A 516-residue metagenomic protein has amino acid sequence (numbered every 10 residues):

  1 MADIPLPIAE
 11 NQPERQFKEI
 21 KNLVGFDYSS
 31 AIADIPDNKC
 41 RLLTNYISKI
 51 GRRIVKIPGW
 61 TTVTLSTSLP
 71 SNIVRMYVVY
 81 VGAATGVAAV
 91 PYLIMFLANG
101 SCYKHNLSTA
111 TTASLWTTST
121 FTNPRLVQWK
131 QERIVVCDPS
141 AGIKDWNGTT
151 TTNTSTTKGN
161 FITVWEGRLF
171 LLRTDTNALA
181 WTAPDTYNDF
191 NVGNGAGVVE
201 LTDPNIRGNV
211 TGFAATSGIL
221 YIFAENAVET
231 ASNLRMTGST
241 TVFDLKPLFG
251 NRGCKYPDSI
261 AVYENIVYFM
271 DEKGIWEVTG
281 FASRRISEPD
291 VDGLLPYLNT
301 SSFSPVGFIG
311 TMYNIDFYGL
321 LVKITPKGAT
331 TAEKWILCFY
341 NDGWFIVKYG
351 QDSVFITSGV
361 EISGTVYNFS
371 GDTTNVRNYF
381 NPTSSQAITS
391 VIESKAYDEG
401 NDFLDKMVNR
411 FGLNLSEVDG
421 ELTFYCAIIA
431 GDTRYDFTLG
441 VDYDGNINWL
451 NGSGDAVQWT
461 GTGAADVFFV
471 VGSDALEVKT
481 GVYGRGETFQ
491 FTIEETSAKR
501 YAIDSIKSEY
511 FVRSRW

Functional and structural regions predicted by a protein language model:
A2-A110, T118-W129, N251-D258, V262-I266 (+1 more regions): Beta-sheet repeat architectures centered on beta-propellers
V63-N72, A113-T122, T150-F308: Beta-propeller and closely related beta-pinwheel folds
M95, V136, W146, I222 (+3 more regions): Short beta-strand element of the conserved SAM-dependent methyltransferase core
M95-A98, V136-P139, L171-T174, I222-A224 (+2 more regions): Conserved beta-strand positions in repeat-built beta-propeller and related beta-rich domains
R125-S155: Hydrophobic or amphipathic alpha-helical targeting/insertion segments
A141-G142, V242-K246, L337-F339: Short, basic/low-complexity N-terminal boundary segments at the transition from targeting/disordered tails
